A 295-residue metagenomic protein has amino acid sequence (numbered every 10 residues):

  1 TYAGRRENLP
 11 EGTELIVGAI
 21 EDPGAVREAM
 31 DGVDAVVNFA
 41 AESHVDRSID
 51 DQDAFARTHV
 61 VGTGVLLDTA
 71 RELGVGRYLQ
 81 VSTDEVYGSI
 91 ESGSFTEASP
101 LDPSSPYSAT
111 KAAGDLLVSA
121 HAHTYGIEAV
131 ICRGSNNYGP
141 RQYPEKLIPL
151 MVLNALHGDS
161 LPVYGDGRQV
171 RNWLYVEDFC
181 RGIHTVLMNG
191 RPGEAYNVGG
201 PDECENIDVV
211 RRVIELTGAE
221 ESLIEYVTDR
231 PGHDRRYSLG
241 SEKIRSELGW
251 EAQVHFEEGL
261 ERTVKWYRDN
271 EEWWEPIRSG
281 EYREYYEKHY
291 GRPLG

Functional and structural regions predicted by a protein language model:
T1-N137, R262, Y267-N270, P276-G295: N-terminal Rossmann-like NAD(P)+-binding domain of SDR-like oxidoreductases, especially those catalyzing
E7, E28, R47-D50, V61 (+5 more regions): Generic recognition of short, well-ordered alpha-helical segments
G18, P149, A155-G295: C-terminal substrate-binding subdomain of Rossmann-fold SDR/epimerase-dehydratase oxidoreductases
A25, A35, A54, V61 (+5 more regions): Residue-level recognition of oxygen-bearing side chains
Q52, C132, P144-E145, G190: Active-site loop immediately N-terminal to the catalytic Tyr-X3-Lys motif of short-chain dehydrogenase/reductase
G76-L79, G88-E91, G126, Q142 (+2 more regions): Proline-centered turn/helix-capping motifs that create local helix->coil transitions or kinks
P103-T110, G134, P140, P144-I148 (+1 more regions): The catalytic Tyr-centered alpha-helix of NAD(P)H-dependent dehydrogenases
A113, L117, H121, M151 (+2 more regions): Hydrophobic alpha-helix immediately C-terminal to the catalytic Tyr-X-X-X-Lys motif of short-chain
